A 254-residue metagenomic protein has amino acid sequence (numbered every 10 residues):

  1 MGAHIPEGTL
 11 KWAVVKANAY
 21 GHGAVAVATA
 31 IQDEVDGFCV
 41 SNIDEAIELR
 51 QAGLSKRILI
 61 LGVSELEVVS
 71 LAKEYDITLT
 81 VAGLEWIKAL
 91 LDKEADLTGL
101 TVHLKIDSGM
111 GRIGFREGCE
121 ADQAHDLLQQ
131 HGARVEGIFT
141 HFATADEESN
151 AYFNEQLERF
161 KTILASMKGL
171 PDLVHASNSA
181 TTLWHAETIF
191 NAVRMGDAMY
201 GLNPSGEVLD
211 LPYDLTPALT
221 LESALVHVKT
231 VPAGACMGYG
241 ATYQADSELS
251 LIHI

Functional and structural regions predicted by a protein language model:
G2-G8: Glycine-rich phosphate/diphosphate-binding loops that line cofactor/substrate pockets in enzymes
T9-A176, T188-I189: Active-site-proximal beta-alpha core segment in soluble small-molecule metabolic enzymes
S149, E155-S247: Anionic-ligand-binding alpha/beta catalytic cores of soluble enzymes and soluble regulatory domains that recognize
I252-I254: Conserved small/polar residues in nucleotide/adenosyl-binding loops
